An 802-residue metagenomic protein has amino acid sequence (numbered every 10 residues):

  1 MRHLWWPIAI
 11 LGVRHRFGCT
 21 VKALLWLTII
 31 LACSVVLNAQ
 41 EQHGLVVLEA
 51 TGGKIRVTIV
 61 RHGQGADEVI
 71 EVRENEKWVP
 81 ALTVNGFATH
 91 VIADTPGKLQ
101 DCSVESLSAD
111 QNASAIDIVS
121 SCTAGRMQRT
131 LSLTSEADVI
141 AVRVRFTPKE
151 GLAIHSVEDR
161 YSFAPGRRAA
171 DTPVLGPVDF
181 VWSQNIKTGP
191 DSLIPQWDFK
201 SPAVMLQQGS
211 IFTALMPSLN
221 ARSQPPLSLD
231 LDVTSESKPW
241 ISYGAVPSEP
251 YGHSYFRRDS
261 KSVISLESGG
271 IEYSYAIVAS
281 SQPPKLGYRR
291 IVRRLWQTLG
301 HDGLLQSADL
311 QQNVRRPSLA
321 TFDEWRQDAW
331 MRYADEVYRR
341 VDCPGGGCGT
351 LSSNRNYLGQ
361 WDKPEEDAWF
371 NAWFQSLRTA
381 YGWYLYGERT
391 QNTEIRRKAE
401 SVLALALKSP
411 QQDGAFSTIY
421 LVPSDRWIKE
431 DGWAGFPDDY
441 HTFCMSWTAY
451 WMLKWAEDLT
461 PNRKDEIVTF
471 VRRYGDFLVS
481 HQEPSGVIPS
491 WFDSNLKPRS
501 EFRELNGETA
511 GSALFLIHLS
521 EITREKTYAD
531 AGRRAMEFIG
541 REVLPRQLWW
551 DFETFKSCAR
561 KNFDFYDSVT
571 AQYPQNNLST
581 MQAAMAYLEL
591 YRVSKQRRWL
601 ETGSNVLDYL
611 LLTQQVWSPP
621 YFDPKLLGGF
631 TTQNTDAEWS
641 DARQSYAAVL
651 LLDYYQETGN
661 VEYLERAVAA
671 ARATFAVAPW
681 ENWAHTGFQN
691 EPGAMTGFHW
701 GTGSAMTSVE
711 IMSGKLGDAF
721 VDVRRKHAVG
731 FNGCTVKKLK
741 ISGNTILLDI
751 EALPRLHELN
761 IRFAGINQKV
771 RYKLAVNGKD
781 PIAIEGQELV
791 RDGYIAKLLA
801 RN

Functional and structural regions predicted by a protein language model:
W5-W6, W26: Tryptophan (W) side chains
L24-S34: Bacterial N-terminal signal peptides
L37-A39: Boundary at the C-terminal end of the N-terminal hydrophobic targeting segment
T58-L82, H481-S485, P489, S520 (+1 more regions): Short beta-strand segments and strand-loop junctions that repeat across beta-rich extracellular domains
Q64, E74-S280: Beta-strand/loop-rich accessory regions of lumenal/periplasmic or secreted enzymes, predominantly carbohydrate-active
P195, P202, T234-S242, P247 (+2 more regions): Glycan-recognition and catalytic cores of secretory/periplasmic carbohydrate-active enzymes
V729-N802: C-terminal beta-sandwich/jelly-roll accessory domains of carbohydrate-active enzymes
